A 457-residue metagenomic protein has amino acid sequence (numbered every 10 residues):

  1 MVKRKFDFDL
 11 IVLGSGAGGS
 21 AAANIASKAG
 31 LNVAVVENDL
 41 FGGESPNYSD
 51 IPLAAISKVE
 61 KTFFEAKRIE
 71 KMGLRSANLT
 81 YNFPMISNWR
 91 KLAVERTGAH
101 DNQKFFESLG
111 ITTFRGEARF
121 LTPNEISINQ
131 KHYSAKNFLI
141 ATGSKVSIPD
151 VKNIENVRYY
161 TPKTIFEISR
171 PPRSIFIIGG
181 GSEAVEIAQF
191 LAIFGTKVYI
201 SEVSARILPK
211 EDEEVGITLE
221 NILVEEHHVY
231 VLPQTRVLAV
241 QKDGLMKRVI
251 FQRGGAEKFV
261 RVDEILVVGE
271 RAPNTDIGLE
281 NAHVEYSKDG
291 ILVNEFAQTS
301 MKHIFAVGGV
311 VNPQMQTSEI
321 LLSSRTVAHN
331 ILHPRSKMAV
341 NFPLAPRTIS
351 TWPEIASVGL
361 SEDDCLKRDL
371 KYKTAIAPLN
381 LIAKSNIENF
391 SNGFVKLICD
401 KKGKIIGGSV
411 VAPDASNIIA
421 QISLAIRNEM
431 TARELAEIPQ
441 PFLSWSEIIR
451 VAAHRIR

Functional and structural regions predicted by a protein language model:
V2-F8, N24-L31, V36-P171, S204-L208 (+7 more regions): Glycine-rich flavin
K3-G16, P171-G181: Beta1/beta-strand and adjacent pyrophosphate-binding region of the FAD-binding site in flavoprotein oxidoreductases
I11-G18, A22-D39, I51, A55-E65 (+2 more regions): Flexible, glycine-rich terminal cap/loop adjacent to redox cofactors in electron-transfer oxidoreductases
I11-L13, A118, Y133-G143, I177-I178 (+3 more regions): Short hydrophobic core segments
G19, G181-A184, I320: Catalytic nucleophile loop
D50, T142-K197, S201, Y230-V231 (+3 more regions): Glycine-rich dinucleotide-binding loop and its adjacent helix/turn
R115, N294-E295, C399-K401: Short, acidic, Ser/Thr-enriched surface-loop or helix-capping motifs
E155-P171, F259-P334: FAD-site-proximal beta/loop scaffold in flavoenzymes
